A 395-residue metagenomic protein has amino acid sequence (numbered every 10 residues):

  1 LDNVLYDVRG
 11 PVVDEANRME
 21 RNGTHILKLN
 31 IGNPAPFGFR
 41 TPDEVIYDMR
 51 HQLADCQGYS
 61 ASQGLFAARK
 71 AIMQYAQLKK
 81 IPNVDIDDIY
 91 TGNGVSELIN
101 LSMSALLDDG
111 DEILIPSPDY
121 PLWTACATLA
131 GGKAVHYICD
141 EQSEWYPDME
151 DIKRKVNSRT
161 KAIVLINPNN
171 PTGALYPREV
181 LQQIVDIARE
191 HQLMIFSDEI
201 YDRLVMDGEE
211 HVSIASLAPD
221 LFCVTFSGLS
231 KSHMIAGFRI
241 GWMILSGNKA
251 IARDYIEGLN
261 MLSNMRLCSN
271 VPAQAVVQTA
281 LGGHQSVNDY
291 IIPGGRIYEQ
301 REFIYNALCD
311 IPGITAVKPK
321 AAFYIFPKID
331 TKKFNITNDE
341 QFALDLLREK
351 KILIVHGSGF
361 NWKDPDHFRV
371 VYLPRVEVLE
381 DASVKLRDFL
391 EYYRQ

Functional and structural regions predicted by a protein language model:
D2-G94, L101, C268, A280-G283 (+1 more regions): N-terminal small-domain helix-loop-helix segment of the aminotransferase-like
N22, A130, E190-H191, L221 (+2 more regions): Helix C-cap/helix->beta junction micro-motif
L78, R154, N335-T337, D345-I354 (+1 more regions): PLP-dependent enzyme catalytic core of the Aspartate aminotransferase-like
A105-A127: Conserved PLP-anchoring active-site segment centered on the Schiff-base-forming lysine
T128-V135: A short helix-loop-beta submotif of the ANL/AMP-binding
V135, D140-E210: Active-site phosphate-binding strand-loop segment of PLP-dependent enzymes
S216-G295, Y305-A307, L390: Conserved core segment of the aminotransferase class I/II
Q278, G294-L308, A316-D330: Conserved glycine-rich beta-strand-loop-beta hairpin in the small C-terminal domain of fold type I
